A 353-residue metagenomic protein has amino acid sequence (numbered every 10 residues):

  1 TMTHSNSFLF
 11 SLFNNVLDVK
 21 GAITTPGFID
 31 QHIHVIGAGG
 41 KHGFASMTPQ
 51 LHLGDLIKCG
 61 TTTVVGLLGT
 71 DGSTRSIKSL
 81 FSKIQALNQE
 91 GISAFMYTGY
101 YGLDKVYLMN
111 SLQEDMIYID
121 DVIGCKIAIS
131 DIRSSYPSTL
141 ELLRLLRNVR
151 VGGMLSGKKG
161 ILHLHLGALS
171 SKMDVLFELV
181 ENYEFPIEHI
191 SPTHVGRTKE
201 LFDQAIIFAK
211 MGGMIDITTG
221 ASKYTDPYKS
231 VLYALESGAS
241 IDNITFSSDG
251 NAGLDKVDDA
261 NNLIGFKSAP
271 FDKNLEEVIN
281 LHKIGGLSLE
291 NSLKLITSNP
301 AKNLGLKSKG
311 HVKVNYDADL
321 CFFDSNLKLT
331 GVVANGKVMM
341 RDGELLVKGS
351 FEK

Functional and structural regions predicted by a protein language model:
T1-T25, L345: Histidine-rich, glycine-flanked metal-binding segment
H4, H311-K353: C-terminal cap of metal-dependent C-N hydrolases
G21, H32, G60, L87 (+7 more regions): Divalent metal-coordination and catalytic microenvironments
A22-T25, Q31, A38-M96, L108-Y118 (+1 more regions): Alpha-helical scaffold segments that flank or form the walls of functional sites
P26-A38, I161-L169: Histidine-centered catalytic micro-motifs
D104-I161, M214: Active-site gating/metal-coordination segments in enzymes
R133, R147-D255, L263-I264: Active-site core of metal-dependent hydrolases
S237-F322: His/Asp/Glu-enriched, well-ordered alpha-helical/loop segment that forms or immediately abuts the divalent-metal
